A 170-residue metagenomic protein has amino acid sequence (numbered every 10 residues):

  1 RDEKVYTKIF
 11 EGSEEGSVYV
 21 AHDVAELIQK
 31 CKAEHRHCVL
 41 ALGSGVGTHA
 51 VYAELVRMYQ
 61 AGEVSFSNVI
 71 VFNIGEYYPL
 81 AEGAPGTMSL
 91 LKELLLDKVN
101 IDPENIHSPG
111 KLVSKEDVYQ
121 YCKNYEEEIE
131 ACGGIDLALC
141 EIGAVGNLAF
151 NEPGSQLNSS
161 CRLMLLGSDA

Functional and structural regions predicted by a protein language model:
R1-K4, V64-L137: Ligand-binding beta-strand-loop-alpha-helix segment within the catalytic cores of soluble metabolic enzymes
R1-L40: N-terminal glycine-/serine-/threonine-rich phosphate-binding loop
A21-Q29, V56, Q60, K92-L96 (+1 more regions): Generic structural signal for well-ordered alpha-helical scaffold segments
V39-G43, F72-G75: Short glycine-rich or small-residue beta-strand-to-loop segments that form or flank ligand, phosphate, metal/Fe-S
L42-G47, I142-A144: Glycine-rich beta-strand-to-loop/alpha-helix junction loops that act as flexible
S114-K115, A144-N147, S155-Q156: Short, catalytically relevant binding-site loops at active-site mouths
A149-A170: Class I SAM-dependent methyltransferase SAM-binding "motif I" and its flanking Rossmann-like core
